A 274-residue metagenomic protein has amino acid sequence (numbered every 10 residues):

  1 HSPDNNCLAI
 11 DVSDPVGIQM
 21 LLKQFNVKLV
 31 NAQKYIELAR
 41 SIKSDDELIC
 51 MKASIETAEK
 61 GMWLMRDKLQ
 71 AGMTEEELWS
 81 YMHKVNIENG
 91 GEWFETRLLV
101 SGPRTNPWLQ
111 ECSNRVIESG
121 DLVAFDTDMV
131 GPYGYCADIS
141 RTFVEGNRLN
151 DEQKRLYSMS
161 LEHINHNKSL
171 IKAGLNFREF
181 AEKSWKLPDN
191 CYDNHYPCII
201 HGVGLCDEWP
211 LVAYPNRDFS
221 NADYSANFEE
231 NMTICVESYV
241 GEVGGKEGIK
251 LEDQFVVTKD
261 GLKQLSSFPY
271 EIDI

Functional and structural regions predicted by a protein language model:
H1-I274: Active-site neighborhoods and metal-handling regions in enzymes and metal-associated proteins
